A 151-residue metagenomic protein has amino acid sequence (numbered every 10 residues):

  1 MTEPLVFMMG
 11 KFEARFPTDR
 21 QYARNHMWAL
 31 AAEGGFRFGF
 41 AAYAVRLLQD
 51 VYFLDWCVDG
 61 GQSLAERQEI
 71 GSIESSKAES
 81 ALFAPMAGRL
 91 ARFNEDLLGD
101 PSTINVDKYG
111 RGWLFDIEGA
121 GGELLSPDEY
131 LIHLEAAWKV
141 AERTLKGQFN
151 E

Functional and structural regions predicted by a protein language model:
T2-E66, R111-H133, K139-E151: Acidic, low-complexity mobile loops and tails
R15-F16, S102-I104: Short, P/G- and charge-enriched loop/turn segments at secondary-structure junctions
H26, V51-Y52, F83-R92: Generic structural motif
L30, A65, G71-S72, R89-R92: Hydrophobic beta-strand signal
A31-A32, S75-S76, P85: A short, compositionally biased micro-patch
A31-G34, R92-G99: Short, conserved beta-turn/loop elements at beta-strand boundaries and strand-helix junctions
A42, K77, M86, L97: A short beta-strand motif that forms part of the nucleic acid-binding face of small beta-barrel RNA-binding folds
L64-L82, T103-V106, G112-E118: Short hydrophobic beta/alpha edge segments that flank linear recognition/processing sites
